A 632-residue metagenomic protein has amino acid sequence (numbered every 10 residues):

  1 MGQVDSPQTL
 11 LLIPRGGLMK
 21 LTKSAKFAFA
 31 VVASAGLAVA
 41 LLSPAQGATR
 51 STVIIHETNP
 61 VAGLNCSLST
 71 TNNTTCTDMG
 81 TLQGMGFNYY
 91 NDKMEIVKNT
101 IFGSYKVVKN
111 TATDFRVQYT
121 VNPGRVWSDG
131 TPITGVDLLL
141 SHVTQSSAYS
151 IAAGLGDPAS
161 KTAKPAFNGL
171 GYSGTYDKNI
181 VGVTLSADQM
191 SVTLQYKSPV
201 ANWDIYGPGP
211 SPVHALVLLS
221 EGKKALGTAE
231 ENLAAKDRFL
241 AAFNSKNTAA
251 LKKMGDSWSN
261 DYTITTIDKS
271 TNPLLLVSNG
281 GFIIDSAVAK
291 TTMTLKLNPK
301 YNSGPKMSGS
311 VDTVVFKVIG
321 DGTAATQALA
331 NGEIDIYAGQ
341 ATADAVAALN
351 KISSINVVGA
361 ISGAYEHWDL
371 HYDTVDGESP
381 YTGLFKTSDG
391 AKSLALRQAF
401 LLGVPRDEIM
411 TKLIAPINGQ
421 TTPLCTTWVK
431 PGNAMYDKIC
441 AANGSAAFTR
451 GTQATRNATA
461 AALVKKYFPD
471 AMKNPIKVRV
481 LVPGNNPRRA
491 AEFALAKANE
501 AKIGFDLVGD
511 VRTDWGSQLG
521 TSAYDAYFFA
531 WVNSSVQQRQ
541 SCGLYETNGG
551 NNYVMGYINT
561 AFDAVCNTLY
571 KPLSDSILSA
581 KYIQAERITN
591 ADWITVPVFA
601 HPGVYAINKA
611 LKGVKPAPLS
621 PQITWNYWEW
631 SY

Functional and structural regions predicted by a protein language model:
L11-G47: Secretory targeting and sorting signals
T52-E57, Y119-P123, M190-V200, T294-P299 (+1 more regions): Short, hydrophobic/aromatic-enriched beta-strand segments in well-ordered soluble domains
H56-A112: N-terminal lobe/hinge region of extracytoplasmic solute-binding protein
D92, Y119-A153, T271-L276, G280-L413 (+2 more regions): Extracytoplasmic/periplasmic ligand-capture domains
I101-N110, V181-L185, I283-I284, K612 (+1 more regions): Short amphipathic beta-strand and strand-loop transition segments with alternating hydrophobic
S160-W258: Surface-exposed binding/hinge segments that line and control ligand-binding clefts or catalytic entry sites
I414-C440, V604-A606: Mature extracytoplasmic/periplasmic domains
I607-Y632: Long beta-strand-rich cores associated with HINT superfamily self-processing modules
